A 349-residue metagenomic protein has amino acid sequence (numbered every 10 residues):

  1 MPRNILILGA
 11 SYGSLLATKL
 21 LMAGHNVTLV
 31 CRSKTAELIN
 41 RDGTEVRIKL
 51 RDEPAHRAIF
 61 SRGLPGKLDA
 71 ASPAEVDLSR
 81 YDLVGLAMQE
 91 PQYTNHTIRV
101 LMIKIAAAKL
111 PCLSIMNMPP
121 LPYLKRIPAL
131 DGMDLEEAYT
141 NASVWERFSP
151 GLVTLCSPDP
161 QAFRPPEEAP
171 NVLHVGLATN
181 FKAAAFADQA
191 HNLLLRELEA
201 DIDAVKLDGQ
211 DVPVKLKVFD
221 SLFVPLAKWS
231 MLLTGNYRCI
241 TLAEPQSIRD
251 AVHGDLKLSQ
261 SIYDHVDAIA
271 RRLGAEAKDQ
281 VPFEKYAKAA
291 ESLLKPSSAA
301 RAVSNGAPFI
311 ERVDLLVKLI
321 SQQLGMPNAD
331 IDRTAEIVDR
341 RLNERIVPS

Functional and structural regions predicted by a protein language model:
M1-L50, L121-P122: NAD(P)+-binding Rossmann beta1-loop-alpha1 motif at the extreme N-terminus of oxidoreductases
L15, K34, H96, Q189 (+6 more regions): Conserved active-site and cofactor/substrate-binding residues in soluble primary-metabolism enzymes
L21-M22, A106, R271: Anion (oxyanion) recognition and catalysis
C31-Y81, M102: Conserved N-terminal Rossmann-fold NAD(P) cofactor-binding segment
E75-P122: Rossmann-fold NAD(P) dinucleotide-binding segment
S79, L113-S230, G235: Rossmann-fold dinucleotide-binding core
T179-A302: C-terminal substrate-binding/catalytic lobe of Rossmann-fold NAD(P)-dependent dehydrogenases
D267-S349: C-terminal active-site/capping subdomain that shapes the small-molecule cofactor and substrate pocket of enzyme
